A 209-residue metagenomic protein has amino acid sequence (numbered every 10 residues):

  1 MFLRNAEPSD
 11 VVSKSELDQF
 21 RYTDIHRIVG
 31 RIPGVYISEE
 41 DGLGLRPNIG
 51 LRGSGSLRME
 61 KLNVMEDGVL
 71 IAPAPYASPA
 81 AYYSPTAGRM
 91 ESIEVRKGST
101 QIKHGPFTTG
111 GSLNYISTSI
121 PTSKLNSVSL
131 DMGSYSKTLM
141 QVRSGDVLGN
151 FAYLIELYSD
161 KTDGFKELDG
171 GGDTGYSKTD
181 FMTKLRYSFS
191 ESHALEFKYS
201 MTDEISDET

Functional and structural regions predicted by a protein language model:
M1-F20, L45-N48, L62, I93: N-terminal periplasmic "start-of-domain" segments of outer-membrane beta-barrel proteins
L17, V29, S92-V95, L113: Non-catalytic regulatory/gating segments with a bias toward low-complexity or hydrophobic composition
H26, G30-V69, P73: Extracytoplasmic beta-strand/coil segments of soluble accessory domains associated with Gram-negative outer-membrane
G42, Y83, P106, G133-K137 (+1 more regions): Transmembrane beta-barrel outer-membrane domains
I49, I93, Q141-V142, F181-T183: Membrane-embedded beta-strands of outer-membrane beta-barrel proteins, especially the hydrophobic/small aromatic
V69-K97: Short acidic/polar hinge/loop motifs at secondary-structure boundaries that mediate gating or recognition
S99-H104, G111-D146: Short strand-turn segments of transmembrane beta-barrel domains in outer membranes, especially the first one or two
N114, T122-S123, D131, R143-T209: Periplasmic-side early beta-strands and strand-to-turn transitions of outer-membrane beta-barrels
